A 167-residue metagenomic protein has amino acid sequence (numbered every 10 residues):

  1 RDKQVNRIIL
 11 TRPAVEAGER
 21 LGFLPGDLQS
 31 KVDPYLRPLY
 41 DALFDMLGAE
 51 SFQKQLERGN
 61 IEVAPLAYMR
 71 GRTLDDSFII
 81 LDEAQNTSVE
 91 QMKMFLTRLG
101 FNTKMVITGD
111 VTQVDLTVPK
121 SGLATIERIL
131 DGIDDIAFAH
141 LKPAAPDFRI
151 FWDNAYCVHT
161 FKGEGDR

Functional and structural regions predicted by a protein language model:
R1-L81, Q85-R167: Conserved helicase motor core of SF1/SF2 NTP-dependent helicases
